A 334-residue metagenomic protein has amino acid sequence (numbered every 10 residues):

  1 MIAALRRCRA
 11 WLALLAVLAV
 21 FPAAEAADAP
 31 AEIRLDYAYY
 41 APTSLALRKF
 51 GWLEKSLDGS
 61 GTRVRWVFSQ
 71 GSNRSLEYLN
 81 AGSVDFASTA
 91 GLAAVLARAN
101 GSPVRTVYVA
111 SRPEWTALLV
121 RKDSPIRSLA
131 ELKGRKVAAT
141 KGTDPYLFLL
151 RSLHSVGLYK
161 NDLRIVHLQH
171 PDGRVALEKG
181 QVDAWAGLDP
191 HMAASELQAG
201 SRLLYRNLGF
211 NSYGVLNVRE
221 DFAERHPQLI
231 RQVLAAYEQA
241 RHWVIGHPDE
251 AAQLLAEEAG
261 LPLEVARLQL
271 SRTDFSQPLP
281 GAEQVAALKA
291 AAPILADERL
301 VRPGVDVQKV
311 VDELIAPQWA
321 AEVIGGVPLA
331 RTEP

Functional and structural regions predicted by a protein language model:
I2-L12: Bacterial N-terminal signal peptides that target proteins for export
A10-V20: Bacterial N-terminal signal peptides
P22-A26: Sec/Tat signal peptide C-region and signal peptidase I cleavage site
D28-Y159, R164-H167, D183-A186, L203 (+1 more regions): Short, glycine-/small- and polar/acidic-enriched structural segments that line small-molecule recognition paths
E54-T62, F275-E283, V307: Short, solvent-exposed loop/beta-turn-alpha elements that line the ligand-binding surface or hinge of extracytoplasmic
L92, I165-V166, P171-A259: Pocket-lining segment of extracytoplasmic ligand-binding domains
H226-R302: Secondary-structure end/capping motifs
A296-P334: Conserved C-terminal helix/tail region of periplasmic/extracytoplasmic solute-binding proteins
